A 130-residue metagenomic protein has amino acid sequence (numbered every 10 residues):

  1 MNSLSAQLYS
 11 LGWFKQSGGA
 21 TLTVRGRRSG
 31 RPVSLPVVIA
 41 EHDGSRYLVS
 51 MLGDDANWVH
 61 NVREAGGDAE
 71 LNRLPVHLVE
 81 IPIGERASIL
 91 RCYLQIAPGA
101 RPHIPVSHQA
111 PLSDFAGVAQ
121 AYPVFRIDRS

Functional and structural regions predicted by a protein language model:
M1-F14: Extreme N-terminal tail/first-helix region
A6-Y9, S34-L35, L112-S113: A generic local structural motif
S10-G12, Y47-H60: Covalent nucleotidyltransferase core used to form phosphodiester bonds in nucleic acids
K15-S17, Q120: Short gly/pro-enriched beta-turn/loop segments at secondary-structure junctions
S17-M51: Short beta-strand segments
G53-R129: Short, structured beta-strand-loop surface elements
